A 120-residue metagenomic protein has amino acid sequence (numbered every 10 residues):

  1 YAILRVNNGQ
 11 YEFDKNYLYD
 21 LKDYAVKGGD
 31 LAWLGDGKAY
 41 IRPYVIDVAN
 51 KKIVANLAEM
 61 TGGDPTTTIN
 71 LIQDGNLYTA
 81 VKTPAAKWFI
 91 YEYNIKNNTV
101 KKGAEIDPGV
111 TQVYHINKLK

Functional and structural regions predicted by a protein language model:
Y1-P43: Acidic, serine/threonine- and glycine-rich low-complexity intrinsically disordered segments that serve as flexible
Y1-Q10, V45-K52, I90-N97: Beta-propeller blade signature
N8, E12-D23, K51-G62, K101-P108: Beta-propeller fold detector
D20-D36, G62-Q73, P108-K120: Repeated scaffold domains used in trafficking and secretory/extracellular systems, primarily beta-propellers
A39-Y40, N76-A80: Conserved beta-propeller blade signature
P43-Y44, V48, A80-A85: Short, flexible beta-strand-to-coil junctions
N56, P65-T67, Y78: Outer membrane beta-barrel transmembrane domains
K82-K87, K96-K120: Blade-level signature of beta-propeller repeat domains, shared across WD40, Kelch, NHL, RCC1 and BNR/Asp-box propellers
